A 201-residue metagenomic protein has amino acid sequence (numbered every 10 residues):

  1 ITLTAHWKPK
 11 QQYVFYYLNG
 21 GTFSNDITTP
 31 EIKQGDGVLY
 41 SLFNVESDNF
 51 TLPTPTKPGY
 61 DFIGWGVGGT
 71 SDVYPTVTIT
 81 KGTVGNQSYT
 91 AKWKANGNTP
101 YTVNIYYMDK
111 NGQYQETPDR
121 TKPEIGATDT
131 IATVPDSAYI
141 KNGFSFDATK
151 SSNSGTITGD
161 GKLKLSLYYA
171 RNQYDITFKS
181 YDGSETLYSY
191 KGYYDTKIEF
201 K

Functional and structural regions predicted by a protein language model:
I1-K201: Secondary-structure capping and domain/repeat boundary segments
